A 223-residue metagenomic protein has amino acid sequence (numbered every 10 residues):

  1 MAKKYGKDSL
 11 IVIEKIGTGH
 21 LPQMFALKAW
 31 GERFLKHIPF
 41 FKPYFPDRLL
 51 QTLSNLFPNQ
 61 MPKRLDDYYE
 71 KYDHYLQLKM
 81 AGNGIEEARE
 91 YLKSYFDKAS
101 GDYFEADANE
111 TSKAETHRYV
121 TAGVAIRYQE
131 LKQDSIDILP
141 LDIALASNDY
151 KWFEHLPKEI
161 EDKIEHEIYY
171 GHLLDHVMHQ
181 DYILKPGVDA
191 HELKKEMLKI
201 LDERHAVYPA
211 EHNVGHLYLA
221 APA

Functional and structural regions predicted by a protein language model:
M1-A2: FAD-binding subdomain of flavoenzyme oxidoreductases
Y5-A223: Conserved glycine-rich FAD pyrophosphate-binding loop
